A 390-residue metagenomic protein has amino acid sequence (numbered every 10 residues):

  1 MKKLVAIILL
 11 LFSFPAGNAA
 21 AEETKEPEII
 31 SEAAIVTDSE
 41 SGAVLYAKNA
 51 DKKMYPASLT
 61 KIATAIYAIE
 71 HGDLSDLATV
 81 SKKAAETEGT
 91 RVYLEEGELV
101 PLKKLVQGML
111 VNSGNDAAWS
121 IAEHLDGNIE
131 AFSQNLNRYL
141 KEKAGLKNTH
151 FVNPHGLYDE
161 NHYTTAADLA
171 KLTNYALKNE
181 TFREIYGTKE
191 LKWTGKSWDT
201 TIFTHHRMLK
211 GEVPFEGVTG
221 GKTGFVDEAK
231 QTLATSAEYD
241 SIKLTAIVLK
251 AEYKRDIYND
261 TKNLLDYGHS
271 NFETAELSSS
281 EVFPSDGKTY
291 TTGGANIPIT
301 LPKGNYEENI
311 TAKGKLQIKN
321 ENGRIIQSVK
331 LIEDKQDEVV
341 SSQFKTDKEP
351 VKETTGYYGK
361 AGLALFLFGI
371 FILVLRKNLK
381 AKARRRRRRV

Functional and structural regions predicted by a protein language model:
M1-L4: Positively charged n-region of N-terminal signal peptides that target proteins for export
I7-F14: Bacterial N-terminal signal peptides
F14-P15, D73, F272: Hydrophobic alpha-helical membrane context
A19-E184: Active-site-adjacent loops and short helices of periplasmic peptidoglycan-processing enzymes
L146, Y158-Y163, A167-V390: Domain-terminus/edge residues, biased toward the C-terminal soluble/receptor-binding domains of extracytoplasmic
